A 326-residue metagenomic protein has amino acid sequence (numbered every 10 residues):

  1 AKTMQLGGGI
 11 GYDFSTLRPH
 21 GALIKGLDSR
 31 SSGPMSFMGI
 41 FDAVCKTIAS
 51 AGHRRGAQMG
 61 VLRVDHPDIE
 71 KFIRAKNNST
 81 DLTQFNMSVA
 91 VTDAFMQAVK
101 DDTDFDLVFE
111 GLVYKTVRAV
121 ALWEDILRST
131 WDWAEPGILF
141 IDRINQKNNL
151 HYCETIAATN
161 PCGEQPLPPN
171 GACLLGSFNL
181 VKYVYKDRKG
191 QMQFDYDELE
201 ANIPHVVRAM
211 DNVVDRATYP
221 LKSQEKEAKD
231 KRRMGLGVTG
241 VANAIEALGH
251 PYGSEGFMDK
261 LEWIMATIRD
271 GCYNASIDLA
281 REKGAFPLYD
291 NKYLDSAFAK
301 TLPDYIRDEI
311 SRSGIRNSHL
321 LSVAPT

Functional and structural regions predicted by a protein language model:
A1-G26, P34-F37, I48-A51, T130-A228 (+2 more regions): Function-dense linear segments that define catalytic or interfacial modules in macromolecule-processing proteins
Y12-T16, G56-G60, Q84-A90, L107-L112 (+3 more regions): Short coil/turn segments at secondary-structure boundaries
T16-G21, D65-I69, I144-Q146, A266-I268 (+1 more regions): Acidic, glycine-rich active-site loops and adjacent beta-strand->loop/helix elements that engage anionic groups
I24, I48-G60, S79-L82, D106-Y114 (+3 more regions): Inter-helical turn/loop segments and adjacent helix faces that build the functional surface of alpha-helical bundle
I24-A94: Domain-level cores of phosphate- or acyl-group-handling catalytic modules
M35-G39, A43, V64-D68, N86 (+14 more regions): Generic recognition of stable, solvent-exposed alpha-helical segments in well-folded globular domains
R74-K76, D81-W133: Polar, glycine-rich mid-to-C-terminal structural blocks that act as macromolecule-binding/assembly scaffolds
L112, N202-E225, K229, R233 (+1 more regions): Internal maturation/activation junctions in enzymes
